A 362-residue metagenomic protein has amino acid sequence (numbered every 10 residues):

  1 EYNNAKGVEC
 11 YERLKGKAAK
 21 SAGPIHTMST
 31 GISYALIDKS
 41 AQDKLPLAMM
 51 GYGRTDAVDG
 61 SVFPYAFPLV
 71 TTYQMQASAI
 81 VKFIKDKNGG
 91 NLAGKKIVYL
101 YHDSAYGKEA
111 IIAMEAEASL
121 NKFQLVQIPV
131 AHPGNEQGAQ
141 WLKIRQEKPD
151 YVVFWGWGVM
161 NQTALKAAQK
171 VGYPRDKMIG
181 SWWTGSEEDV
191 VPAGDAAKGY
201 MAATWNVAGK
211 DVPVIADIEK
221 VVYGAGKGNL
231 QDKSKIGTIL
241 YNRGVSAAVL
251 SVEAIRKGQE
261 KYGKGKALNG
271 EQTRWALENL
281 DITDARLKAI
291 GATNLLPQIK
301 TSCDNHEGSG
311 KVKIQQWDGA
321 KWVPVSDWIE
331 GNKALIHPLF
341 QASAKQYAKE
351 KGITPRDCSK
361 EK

Functional and structural regions predicted by a protein language model:
E1-N4: Acidic helix-start/capping segments at beta-turn-to-alpha-helix junctions
K6, E12, G16, T55-D56 (+2 more regions): Extracellular/periplasmic Venus flytrap/periplasmic-binding protein
E12-H26, G31-M49, D59-F67, Q146 (+3 more regions): Extracytoplasmic "Venus flytrap"/periplasmic binding protein-like
E12-K20, I37-L45, K85-G90, E115-F123 (+6 more regions): Sec-exported extracytoplasmic/periplasmic mature domains
A22-T27, P46-G51, A66-P68, K96-Y101 (+5 more regions): Structural recognition of the beta-strand scaffold that forms the well-ordered cores of secreted hydrolase catalytic
L47-M49, G53-V58, P133, P174-A193 (+1 more regions): Venus flytrap/periplasmic-binding-protein-like
A168-A248, S343: Extracellular/periplasmic periplasmic-binding protein-like sensory domains
N229-Y241, V252-D327, G331: Segments of small-molecule ligand-sensing domains
